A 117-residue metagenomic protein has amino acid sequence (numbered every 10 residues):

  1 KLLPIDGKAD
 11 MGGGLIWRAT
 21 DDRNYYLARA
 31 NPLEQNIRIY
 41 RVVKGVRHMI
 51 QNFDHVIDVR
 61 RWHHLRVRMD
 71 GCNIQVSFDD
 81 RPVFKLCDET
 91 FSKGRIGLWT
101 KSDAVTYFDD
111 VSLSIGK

Functional and structural regions predicted by a protein language model:
K1-V43: Secretory/extracellular carbohydrate-interaction modules and structurally similar beta-sandwich "look-alikes"
K8, P32, I57-R60, F91: Surface-exposed coil/turn segments at beta-strand junctions on protein surfaces, enriched
Q35-I37, R47, I74, T106: Hydrophobic residues embedded in beta-strands of well-ordered beta-sheets
V43-R66: Short, aromatic/His-centered strand-loop micro-motif at the edge of beta-sheets
D54, C72-G97, K101: Short, solvent-exposed beta-strand-to-loop segments that form ligand-recognition rims of beta-rich domains
R60-F78: Short tryptophan-centered beta-strand motifs in secreted/extracellular beta-sheet-rich domains of glycan-recognition
V67, D109-L113: Extracellular beta-strand elements of beta-rich domains used for carbohydrate recognition/degradation or cell-matrix
K101-D110: Extracellular carbohydrate recognition
